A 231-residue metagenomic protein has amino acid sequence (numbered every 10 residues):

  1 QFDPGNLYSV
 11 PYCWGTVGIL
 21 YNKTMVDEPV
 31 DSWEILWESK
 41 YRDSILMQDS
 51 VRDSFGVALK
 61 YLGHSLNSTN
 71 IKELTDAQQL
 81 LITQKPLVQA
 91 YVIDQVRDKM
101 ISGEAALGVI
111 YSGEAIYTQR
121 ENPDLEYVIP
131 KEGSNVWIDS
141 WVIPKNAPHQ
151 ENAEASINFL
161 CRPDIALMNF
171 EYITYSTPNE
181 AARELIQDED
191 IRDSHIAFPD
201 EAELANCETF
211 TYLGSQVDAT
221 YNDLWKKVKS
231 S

Functional and structural regions predicted by a protein language model:
Q1-E104: Extracytoplasmic ligand-binding site segments that recognize negatively charged/polar headgroups
Q1-N6, Y117-I129, D190-H195: Ligand-binding "clamshell"
G18-M25, K60-G63, W137-H149, M168: A bilobed periplasmic-binding-protein/Venus flytrap-type ligand-binding module shared by bacterial periplasmic
W33, V96-R97, A115, A153 (+1 more regions): Short, hydrophobic alpha-helical packing/hinge segments within bilobed ligand-binding/sensory domains
L74-T83, Q89, E121-A147, I191: Periplasmic-binding protein-like
I101-S102, L107-D124: A ligand-binding cleft/hinge motif common to bilobed small-molecule-binding domains
P144-A205: Mature extracytoplasmic/periplasmic domains
E201-S231: Conserved C-terminal helix/tail region of periplasmic/extracytoplasmic solute-binding proteins
